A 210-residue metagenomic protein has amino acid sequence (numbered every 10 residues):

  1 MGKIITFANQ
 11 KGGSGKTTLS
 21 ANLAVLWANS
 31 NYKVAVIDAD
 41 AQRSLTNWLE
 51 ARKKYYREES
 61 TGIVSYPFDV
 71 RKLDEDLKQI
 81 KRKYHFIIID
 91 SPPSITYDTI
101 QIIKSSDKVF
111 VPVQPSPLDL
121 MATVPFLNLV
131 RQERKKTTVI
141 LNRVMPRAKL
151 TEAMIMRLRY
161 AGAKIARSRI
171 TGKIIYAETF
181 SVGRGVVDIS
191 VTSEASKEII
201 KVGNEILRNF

Functional and structural regions predicted by a protein language model:
I4-S14, V25-I89, P93-I100, R159 (+1 more regions): P-loop/Walker-type NTP enzyme "switch/lid" segment
T18-L19, L23: Hydrophobic positions on the alpha1 helix immediately C-terminal to the Walker A/P-loop
A35-V36, I89, V111, V139-L141: Structural beta-sheet core signal
S94-P117: Inter-motif core of Ras-like GTPase G domains
L120-K135, V139-N142: Conserved C-terminal guanine-recognition region of P-loop GTPase G domains, centered on the G4
M145, I155-G185: Beta-strand-loop-alpha "switch" segments that mediate conformational coupling across diverse proteins
A177-G203: Inter-lobe coupling/hinge region of RecA-like P-loop helicase motors
